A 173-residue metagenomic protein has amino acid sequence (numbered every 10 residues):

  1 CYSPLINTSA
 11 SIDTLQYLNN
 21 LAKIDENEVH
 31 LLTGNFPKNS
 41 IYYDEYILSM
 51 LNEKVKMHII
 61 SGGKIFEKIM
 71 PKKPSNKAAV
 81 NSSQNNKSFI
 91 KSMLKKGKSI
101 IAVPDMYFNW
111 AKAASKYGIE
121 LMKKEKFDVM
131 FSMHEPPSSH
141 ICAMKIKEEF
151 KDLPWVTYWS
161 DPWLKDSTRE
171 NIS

Functional and structural regions predicted by a protein language model:
C1-I65: N-terminal subdomain of nucleotide-sugar transferases
Y2-L5, S115-I119, S138-S139, V156-S173: A short, histidine- and acid-enriched strand-loop-helix "catalytic/donor-clamping" loop that lines the nucleotide-sugar
S9, D13, M106-A113, S138: Soluble or luminal CAZymes and related metallo-dependent hydrolases
I41-Y46, K68-K73, S167-N171: Short aromatic-enriched loop/helix-cap "lid" or pocket-rim segments at secondary-structure transitions that line
I59-S82, L153-W163: Short, solvent-exposed beta-strand-terminating loops
P74-V129: Conserved nucleotide-sugar donor-binding subdomain of glycosyltransferases
V129, M144-S167: Active-site proximal beta-strand in glycosyltransferases
M133-P137: Short His-centered aromatic/hydrophobic patch
